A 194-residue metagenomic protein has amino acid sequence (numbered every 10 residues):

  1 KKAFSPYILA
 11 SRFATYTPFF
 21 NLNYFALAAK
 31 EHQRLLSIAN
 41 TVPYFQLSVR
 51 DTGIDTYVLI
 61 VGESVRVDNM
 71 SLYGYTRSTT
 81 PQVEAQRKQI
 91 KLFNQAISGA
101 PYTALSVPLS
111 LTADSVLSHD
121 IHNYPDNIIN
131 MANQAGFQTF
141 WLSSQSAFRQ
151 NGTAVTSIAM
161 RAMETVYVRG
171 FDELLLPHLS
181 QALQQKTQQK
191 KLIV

Functional and structural regions predicted by a protein language model:
K2-L59, S64-V194: Active-site-proximal alpha/beta segments of enzymes that process anionic O-linked groups
